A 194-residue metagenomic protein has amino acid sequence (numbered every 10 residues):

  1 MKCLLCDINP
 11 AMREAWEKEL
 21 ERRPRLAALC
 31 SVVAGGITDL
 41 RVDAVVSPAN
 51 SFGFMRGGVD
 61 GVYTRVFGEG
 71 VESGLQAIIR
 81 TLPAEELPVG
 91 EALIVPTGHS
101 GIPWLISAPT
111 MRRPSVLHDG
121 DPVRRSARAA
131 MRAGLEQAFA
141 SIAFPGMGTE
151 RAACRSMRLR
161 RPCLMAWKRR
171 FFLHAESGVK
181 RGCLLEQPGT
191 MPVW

Functional and structural regions predicted by a protein language model:
M1-G120, R124, R128-A133: Glycine-/small-residue-enriched capping loops at alpha/beta junctions
K2-C6, T110-W194: Phosphate/ribose-phosphate-bearing ligand recognition and processing surfaces, centered on ADP-ribose/NAD(+/P+) systems
